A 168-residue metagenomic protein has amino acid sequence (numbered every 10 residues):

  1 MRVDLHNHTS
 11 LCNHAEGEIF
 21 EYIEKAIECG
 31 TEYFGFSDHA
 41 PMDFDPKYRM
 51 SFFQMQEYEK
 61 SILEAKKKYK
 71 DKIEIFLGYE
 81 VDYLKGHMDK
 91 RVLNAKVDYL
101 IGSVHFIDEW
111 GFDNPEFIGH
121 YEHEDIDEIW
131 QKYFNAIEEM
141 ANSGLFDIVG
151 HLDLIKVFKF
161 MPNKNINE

Functional and structural regions predicted by a protein language model:
M1-Y83, N94, D98, I155-N167: An N-terminally biased module of ancient metal coordination in phosphate/nucleic-acid-related enzymes
L11-N13, S103-E168: Domain-core and long-helix interface of multi-subunit machines
I23, D89, I137-E138: Short hydrophobic/charged patches on amphipathic alpha-helices used for structural packing and interfaces
K66-F76, V81-E128: Active-site gating/metal-coordination segments in enzymes
